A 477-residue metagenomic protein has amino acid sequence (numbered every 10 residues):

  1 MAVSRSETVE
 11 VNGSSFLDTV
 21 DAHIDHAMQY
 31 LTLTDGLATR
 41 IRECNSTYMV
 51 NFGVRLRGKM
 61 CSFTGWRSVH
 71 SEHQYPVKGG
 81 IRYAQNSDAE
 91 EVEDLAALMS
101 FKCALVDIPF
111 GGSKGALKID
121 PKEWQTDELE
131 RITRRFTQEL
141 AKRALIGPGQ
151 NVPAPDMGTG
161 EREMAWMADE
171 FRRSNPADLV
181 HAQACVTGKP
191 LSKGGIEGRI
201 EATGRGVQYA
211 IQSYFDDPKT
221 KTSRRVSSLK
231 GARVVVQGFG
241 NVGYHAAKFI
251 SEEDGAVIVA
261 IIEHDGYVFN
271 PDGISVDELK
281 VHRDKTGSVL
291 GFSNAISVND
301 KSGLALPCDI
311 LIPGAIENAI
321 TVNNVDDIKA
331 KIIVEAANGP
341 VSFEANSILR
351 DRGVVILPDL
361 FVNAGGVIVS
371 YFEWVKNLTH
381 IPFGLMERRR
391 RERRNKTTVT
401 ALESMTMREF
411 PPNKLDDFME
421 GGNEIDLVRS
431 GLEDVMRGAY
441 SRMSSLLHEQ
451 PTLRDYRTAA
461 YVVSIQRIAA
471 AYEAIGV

Functional and structural regions predicted by a protein language model:
M1-A202, Q208-A210, P382, E420 (+1 more regions): N-terminal ligand-binding/catalytic initiation module
V3-S15, Y214-F215, K331-V477: Adenosine-phosphate binding glycine-rich loop
S15, T19-A22, N45, S87-E90 (+17 more regions): Conserved active-site and cofactor/substrate-binding residues in soluble primary-metabolism enzymes
T34-R40, D107, L145-A154, L179-A182 (+4 more regions): Flexible, glycine/charged-enriched surface loops at secondary-structure junctions
A116, Q150-N151, Q183, R233 (+4 more regions): Structural motif
P190-G194, G198-A305: Glycine-rich phosphate/diphosphate-binding loop of Rossmann-like nucleotide-binding domains
G266-I356, V362: Rossmann-like adenosine-cofactor binding region
